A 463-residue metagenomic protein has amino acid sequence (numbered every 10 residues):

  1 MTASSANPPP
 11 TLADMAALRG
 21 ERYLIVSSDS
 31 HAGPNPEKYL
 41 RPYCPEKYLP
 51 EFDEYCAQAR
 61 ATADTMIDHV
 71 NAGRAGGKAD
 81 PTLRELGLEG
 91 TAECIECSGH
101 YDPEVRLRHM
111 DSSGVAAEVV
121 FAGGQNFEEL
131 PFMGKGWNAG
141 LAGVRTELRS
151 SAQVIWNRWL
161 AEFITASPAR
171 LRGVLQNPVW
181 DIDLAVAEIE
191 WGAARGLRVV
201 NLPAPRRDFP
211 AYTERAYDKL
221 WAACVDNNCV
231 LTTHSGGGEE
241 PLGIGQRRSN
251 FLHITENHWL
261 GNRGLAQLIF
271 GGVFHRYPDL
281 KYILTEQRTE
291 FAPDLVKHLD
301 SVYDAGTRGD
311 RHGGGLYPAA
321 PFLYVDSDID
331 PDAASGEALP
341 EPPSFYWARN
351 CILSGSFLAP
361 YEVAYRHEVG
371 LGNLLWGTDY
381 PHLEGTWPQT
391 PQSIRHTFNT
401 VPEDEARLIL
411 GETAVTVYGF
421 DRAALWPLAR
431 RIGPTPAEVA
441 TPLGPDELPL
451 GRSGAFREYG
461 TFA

Functional and structural regions predicted by a protein language model:
T2-L24, N35-E89, E93-C97, Y101-S112 (+13 more regions): Mid-to-C-terminal alpha-helical segments outside catalytic/metal-binding sites
A3-S4, L148-R149, I164, R170-R172 (+5 more regions): Catalytic pocket-lining loop regions of alpha/beta-barrel enzymes, especially the amidohydrolase/enolase/GH5 lineages
I25, G90-I95, R108-M133, R170-P178 (+1 more regions): Divalent metal-dependent hydrolysis catalytic cores, especially in the metallo-beta-lactamase
I25-G33, L231-G236: Histidine-centered catalytic micro-motifs
E37-L40, L130-M133, G243-Q246, D294-H298 (+3 more regions): Short aromatic-enriched loop/helix-cap "lid" or pocket-rim segments at secondary-structure transitions that line
E85-T91, E128-R145, D183: Surface-exposed, active-site-proximal loop segments in enzymatic domains
F121-F127, V179, S235-E240, P381-H382: Short glycine-enriched loops at secondary-structure junctions
K135-G143, G245-T255, T390-R395: Short glycine/proline- and charge-enriched loop/turn segments that cap or connect secondary-structure elements
